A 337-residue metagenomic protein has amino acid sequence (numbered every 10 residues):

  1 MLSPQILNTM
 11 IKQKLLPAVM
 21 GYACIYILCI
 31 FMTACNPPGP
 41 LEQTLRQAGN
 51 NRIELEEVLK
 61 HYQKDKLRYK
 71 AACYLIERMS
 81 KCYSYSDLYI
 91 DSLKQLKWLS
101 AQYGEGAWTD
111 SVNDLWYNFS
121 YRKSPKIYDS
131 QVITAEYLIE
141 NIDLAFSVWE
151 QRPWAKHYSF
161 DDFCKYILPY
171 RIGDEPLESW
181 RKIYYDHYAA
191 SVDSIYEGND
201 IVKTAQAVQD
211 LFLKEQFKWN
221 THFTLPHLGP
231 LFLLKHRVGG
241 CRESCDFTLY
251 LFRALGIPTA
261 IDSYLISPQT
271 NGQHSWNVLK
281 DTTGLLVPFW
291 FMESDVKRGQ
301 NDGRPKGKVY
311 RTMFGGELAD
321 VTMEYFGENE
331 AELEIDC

Functional and structural regions predicted by a protein language model:
P4-C24: Bacterial N-terminal signal peptides that target proteins for export
T33-A34: C-terminal motif of bacterial Sec signal peptides marking the signal peptidase cleavage site
G39, E56-E57, D65-H236, N271-G272: Secondary-structure boundary elements
L41-E42, R46-G49, H61-Q63, S191-L211 (+2 more regions): Hydrophobic/aromatic-rich core segments of domains that either
L333-C337: A short, amphipathic beta-strand motif
